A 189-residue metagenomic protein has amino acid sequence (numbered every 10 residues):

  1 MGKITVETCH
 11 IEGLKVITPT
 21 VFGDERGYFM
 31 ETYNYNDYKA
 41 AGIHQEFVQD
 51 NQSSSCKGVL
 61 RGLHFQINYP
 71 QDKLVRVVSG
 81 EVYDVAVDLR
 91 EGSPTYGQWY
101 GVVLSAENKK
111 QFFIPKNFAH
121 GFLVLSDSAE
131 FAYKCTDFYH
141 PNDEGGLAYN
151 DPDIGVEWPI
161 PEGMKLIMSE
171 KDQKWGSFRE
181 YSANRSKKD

Functional and structural regions predicted by a protein language model:
M1-N108, S126-S128, C135-D189: Non-catalytic, conserved peripheral segments adjacent to functional cores
F112, H120-L125, Y133: Short beta-strand His + acidic residue motifs that chelate non-heme Fe in jelly-roll/DSBH and cupin folds
